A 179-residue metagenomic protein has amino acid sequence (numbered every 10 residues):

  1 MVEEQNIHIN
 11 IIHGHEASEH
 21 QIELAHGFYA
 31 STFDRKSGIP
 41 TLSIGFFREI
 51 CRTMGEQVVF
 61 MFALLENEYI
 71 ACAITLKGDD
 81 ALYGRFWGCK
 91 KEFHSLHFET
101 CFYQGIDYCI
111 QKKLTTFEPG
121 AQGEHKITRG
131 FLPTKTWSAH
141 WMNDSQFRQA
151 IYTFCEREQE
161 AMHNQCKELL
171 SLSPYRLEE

Functional and structural regions predicted by a protein language model:
M1-H94, W141, E156, S173-E179: A conserved beta-strand-loop-helix scaffold within acyl/acetyltransferase catalytic domains
M1-I11, T116, A121-E179: Terminal substrate-recognition subdomain of acyl/acetyltransferases
F47-E49, E68, Y103-G105, F117 (+1 more regions): Residue-level detector of functional hotspots within protein domains
D79-S145: Acyl-donor binding region in acyl/amide transferases
